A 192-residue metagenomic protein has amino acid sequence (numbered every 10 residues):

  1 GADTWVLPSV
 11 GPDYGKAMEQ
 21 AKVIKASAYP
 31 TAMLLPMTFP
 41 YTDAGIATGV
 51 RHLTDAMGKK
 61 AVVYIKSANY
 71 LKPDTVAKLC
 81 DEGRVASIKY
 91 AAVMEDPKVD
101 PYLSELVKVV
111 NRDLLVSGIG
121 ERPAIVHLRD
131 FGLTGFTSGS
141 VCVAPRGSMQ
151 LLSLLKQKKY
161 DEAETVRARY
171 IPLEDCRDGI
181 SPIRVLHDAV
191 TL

Functional and structural regions predicted by a protein language model:
G1-L71: Active-site beta->alpha loop and helix N-cap motifs at the rims of alpha/beta catalytic domains
A21, I125, H187: Short glycine-/small-residue-rich flexible loop motifs, especially phosphate/cofactor-binding loops
S67-S181: Catalytic alpha/beta core domains of metabolic enzymes, predominantly
S181-L192: C-terminal extensions of enzymes
